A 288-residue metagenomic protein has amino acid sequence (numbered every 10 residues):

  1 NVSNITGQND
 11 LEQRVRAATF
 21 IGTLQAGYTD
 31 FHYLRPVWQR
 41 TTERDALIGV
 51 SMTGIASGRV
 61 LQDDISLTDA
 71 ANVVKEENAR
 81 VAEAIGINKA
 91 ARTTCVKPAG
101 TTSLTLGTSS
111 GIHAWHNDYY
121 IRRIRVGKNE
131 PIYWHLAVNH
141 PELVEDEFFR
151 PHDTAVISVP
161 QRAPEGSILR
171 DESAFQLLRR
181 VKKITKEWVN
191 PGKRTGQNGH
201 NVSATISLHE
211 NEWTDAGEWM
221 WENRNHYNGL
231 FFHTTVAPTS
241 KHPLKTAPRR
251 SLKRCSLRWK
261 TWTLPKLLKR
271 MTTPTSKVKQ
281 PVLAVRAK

Functional and structural regions predicted by a protein language model:
N1-L34, R44, P98, G107-V282: Catalytic alpha/beta core of large soluble enzyme barrels
T29-P36, M52-P98: Internal maturation/activation junctions in enzymes
R40, S51-G54, T235: C-terminal structured domain segments
T42, A79, T93, K277-Q280: Exposed boundary/loop context
L47: Active-site phosphate/pyrophosphate-binding segments
A91-T108, K288: Active-site and channel-lining beta-strand-loop segments that bind or position nucleotide-derived/phosphorylated
V282-K288: Short acidic DE-rich linear segments
